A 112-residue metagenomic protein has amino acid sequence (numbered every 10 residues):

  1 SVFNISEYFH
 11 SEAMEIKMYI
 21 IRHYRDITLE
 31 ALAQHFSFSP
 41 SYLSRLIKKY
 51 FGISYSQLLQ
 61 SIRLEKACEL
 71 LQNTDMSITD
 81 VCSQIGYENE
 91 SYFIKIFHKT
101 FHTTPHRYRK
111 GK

Functional and structural regions predicted by a protein language model:
S1-V2, S6: Hydrophobic, helix-rich cores of sensory/ligand-binding and other regulatory modules that couple small-molecule
F9: Flexible loop/N-cap segments at domain edges
M14-R22, K49-E88, K110-K112: Terminal helix-turn-helix DNA-binding modules in bacterial transcription factors
T28-E30, S41, S77-D80, E90-S91 (+1 more regions): Residues within helix-turn-helix
H35, Q84-I85, T100: Residues within the alpha-helical elements of helix-turn-helix
L43, I47, Y92-F93, F97: Short hydrophobic/aromatic patch on the recognition helix
K95-K112: …primarily DNA-binding HTH/wHTH and HhH modules…
